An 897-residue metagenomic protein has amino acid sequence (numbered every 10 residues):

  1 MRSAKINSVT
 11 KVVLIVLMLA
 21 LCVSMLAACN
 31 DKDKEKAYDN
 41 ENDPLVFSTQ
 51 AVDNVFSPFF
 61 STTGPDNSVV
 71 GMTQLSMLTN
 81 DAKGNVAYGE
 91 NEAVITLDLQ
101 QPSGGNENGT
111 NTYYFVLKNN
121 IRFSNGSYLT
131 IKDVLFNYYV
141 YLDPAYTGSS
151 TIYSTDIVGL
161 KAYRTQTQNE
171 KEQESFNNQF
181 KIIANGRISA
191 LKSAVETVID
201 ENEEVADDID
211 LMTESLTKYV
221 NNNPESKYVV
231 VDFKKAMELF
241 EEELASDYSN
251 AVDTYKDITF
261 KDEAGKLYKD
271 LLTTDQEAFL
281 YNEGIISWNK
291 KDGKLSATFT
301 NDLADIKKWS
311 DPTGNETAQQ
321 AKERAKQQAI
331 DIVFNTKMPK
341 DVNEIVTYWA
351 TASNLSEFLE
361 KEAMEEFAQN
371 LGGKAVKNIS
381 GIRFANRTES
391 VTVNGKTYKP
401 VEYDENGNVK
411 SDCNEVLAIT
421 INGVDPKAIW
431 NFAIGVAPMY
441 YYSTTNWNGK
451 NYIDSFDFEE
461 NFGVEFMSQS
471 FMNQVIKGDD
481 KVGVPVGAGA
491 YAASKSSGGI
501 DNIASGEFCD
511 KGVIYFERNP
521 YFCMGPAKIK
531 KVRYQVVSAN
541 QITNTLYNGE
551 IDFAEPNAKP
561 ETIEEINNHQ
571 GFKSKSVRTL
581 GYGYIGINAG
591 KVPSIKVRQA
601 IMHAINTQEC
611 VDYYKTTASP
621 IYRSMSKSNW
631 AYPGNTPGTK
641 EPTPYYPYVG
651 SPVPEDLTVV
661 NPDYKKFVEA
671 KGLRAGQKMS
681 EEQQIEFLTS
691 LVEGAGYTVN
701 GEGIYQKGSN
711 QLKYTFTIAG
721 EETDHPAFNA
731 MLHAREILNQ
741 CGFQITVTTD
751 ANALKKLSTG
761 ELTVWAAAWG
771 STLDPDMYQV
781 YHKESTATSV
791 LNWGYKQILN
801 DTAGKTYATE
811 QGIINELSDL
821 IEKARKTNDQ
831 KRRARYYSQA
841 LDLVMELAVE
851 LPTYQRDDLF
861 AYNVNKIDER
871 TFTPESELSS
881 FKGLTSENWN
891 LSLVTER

Functional and structural regions predicted by a protein language model:
L26-A28: C-terminal motif of bacterial Sec signal peptides marking the signal peptidase cleavage site
F47-N108, V116, N125: N-terminal lobe/hinge region of extracytoplasmic solute-binding protein
T49, S494-P520, R533-K591, Q608-K615: Extracellular/periplasmic solute-recognition and catalytic clefts
V69, P426, A437, Y441 (+4 more regions): Detector for C-terminal structural segments
T79-A82, K361, A433-A527, K531 (+4 more regions): Gly/Pro-rich hinge or "lid" segments in bacterial periplasmic/extracellular proteins
T147, S193-D257, D262-G265, K290 (+15 more regions): Extracytoplasmic/peripheral linker and loop segments enriched in polar/acidic and small residues with frequent Thr/Pro
T151-F466: Surface-exposed binding/hinge segments that line and control ligand-binding clefts or catalytic entry sites
A492-E507, Y515-E517, P593-E736, L893-E896: Append "and occasionally in soluble cytosolic enzymes with long acidic Gly/Pro-rich linkers
